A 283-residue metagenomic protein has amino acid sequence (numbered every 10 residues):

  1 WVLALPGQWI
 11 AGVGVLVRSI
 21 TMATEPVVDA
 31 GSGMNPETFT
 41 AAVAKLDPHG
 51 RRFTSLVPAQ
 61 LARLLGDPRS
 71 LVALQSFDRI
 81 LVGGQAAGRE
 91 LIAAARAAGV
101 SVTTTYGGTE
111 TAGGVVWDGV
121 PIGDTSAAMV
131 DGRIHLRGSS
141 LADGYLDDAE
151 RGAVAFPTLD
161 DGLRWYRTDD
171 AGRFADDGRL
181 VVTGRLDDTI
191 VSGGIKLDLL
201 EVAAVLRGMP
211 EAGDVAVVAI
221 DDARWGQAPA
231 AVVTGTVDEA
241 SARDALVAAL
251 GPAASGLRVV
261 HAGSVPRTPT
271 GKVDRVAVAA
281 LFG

Functional and structural regions predicted by a protein language model:
V2-R63, T103: AMP-binding/adenylate-forming
G66-G119: Gly/Ser/Thr-rich phosphate-binding loop
P121, V130-T158, L197: Conserved ATP/PPi-binding loop(s) of AMP-dependent carboxylate-activating enzymes
A127-M129, A153-F156, D170-F174, V217: A structural signal for short hydrophobic beta-strand segments in well-ordered beta-sheet cores
G138, L163-R164, A171-A254: AMP-binding/adenylate-forming catalytic core of the ANL superfamily
G251-V273: AMP-binding/adenylate-forming catalytic domain of the ANL superfamily
V273-G283: Phosphopantetheine-dependent thiolation modules in NRPS/PKS and related acyl-activating systems
